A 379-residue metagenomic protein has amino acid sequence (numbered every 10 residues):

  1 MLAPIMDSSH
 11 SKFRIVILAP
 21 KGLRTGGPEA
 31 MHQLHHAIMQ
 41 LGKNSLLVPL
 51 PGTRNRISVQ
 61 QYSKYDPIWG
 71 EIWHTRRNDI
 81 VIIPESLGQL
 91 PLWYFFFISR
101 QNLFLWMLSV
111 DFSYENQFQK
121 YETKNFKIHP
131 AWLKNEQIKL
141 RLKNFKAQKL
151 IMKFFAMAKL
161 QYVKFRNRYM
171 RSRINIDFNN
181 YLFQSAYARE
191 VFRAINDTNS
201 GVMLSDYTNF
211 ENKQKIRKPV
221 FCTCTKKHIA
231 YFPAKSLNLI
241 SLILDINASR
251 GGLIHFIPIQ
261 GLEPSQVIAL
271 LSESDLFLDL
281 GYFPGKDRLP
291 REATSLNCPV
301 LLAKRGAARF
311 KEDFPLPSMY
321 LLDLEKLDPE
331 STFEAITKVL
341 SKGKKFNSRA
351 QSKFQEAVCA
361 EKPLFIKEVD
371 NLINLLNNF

Functional and structural regions predicted by a protein language model:
M1-I80, L301, A308, Y320-L321 (+3 more regions): N-terminal pre-catalytic "stem/leader" segment of glycosyltransferase-like enzymes
L2-I5, V16, R54-N135, K139 (+1 more regions): Extended catalytic core of nucleotide-activated donor transferases of GT-like folds
L18-G22, L50-P51, I82-G88, L108-S109 (+4 more regions): Structural motif
E29-A30, V163-V267: Conserved catalytic-core segment of nucleotide-activated headgroup transferases in glycan assembly
R76-N78, D177, S272-E273: Alpha-helix C-terminal capping/helix-to-coil transition sites in glycosyltransferase folds
P264-S274, S295: Short acidic alpha-helix that forms the nucleotide-activated donor recognition element in Leloir-type transferases
S272-G285: Acidic donor-binding loop of glycosyltransferase active sites
Y282, R288-C359: Catalytic binding pocket for nucleotide-activated donors in carbohydrate/polymer assembly enzymes
